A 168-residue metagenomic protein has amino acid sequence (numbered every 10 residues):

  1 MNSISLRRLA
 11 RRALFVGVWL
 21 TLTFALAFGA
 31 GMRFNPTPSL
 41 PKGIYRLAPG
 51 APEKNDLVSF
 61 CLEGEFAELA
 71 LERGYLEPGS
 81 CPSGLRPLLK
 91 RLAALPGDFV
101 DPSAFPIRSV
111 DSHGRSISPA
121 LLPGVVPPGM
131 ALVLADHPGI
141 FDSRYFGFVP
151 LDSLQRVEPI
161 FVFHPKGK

Functional and structural regions predicted by a protein language model:
M1-K168: Extended hydrophobic leader/signal-anchor segments used for secretion and membrane insertion
